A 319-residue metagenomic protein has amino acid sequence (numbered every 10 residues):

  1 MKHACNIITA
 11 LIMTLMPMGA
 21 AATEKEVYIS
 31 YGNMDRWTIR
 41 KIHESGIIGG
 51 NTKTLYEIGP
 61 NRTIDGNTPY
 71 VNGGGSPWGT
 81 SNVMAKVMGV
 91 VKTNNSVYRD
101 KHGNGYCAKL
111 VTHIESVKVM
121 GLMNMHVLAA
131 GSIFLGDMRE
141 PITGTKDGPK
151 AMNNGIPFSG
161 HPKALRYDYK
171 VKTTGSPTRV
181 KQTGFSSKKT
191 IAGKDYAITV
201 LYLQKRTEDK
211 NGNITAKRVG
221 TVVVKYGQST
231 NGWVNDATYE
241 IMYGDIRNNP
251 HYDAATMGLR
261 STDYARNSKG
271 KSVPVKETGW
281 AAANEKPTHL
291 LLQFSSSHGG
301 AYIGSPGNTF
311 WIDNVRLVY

Functional and structural regions predicted by a protein language model:
M1-Y28: Bacterial Sec-dependent N-terminal signal peptides
T23-H161, A192-G244, A255-V318: Aromatic (Trp/Tyr/Phe) and Gly/Pro-enriched flexible surface segments
N33, R166-Y167: A structural signal for short, well-ordered beta-strand segments and their strand-loop junctions that often border
F158-R166, P177: Extended extracellular/luminal ectodomain segments enriched in beta-structured repeat modules
V171-T178, K189-K194, A301: Extended, low-complexity, turn-rich repeat/linker tracts enriched in Gly/Pro/Ser/Thr and Asp/Glu that occur
T174-K181, K210-G212: Short, solvent-exposed secondary-structure capping/transition elements
P177, I246-A254: Substrate-binding/catalytic groove segments of enzymes that remodel or degrade extracellular structural polymers
T183-K189: Short, conserved, GDST-rich strand-edge loop motifs in beta-rich repeat architectures
